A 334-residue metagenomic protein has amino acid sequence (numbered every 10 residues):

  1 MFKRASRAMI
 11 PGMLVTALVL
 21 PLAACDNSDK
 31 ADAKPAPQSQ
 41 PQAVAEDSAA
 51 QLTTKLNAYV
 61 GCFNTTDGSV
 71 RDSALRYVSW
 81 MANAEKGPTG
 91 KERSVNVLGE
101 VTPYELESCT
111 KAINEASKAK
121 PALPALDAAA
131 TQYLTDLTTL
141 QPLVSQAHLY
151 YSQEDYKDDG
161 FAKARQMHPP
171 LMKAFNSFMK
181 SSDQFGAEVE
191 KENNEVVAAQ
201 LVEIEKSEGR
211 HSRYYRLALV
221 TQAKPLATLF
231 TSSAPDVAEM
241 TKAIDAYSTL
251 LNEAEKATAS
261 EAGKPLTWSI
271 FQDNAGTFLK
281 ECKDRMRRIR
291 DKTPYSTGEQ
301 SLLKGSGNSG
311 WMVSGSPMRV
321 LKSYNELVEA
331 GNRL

Functional and structural regions predicted by a protein language model:
F2-M13: Bacterial N-terminal signal peptides that target proteins for export
P21-A24: C-terminal motif of bacterial Sec signal peptides marking the signal peptidase cleavage site
D26-S28: Bacterial signal peptide processing site
K34-V95, R165, A199-L229, N332-L334: Immediate post-signal-peptide N-terminus of mature secreted/exported proteins
M81-K157: Post-signal peptide N-terminal segment of secreted/secretory-pathway proteins
A128-V197: Hydrophobic, ordered structural segments
M167-A275: Extended amphipathic alpha-helical interaction segments
K242-L334: A cross-kingdom marker for long, charged
